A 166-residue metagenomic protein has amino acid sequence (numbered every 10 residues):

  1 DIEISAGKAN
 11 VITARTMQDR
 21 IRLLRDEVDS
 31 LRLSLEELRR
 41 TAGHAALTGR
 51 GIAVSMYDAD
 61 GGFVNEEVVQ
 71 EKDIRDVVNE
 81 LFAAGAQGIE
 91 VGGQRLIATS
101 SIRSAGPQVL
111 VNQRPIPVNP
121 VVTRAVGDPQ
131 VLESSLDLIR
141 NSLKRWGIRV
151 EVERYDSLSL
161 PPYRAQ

Functional and structural regions predicted by a protein language model:
D1-S55: Juxtamembrane "stalk/linker" segments
L47-G51, S55-Q166: Membrane-proximal structural modules of membrane-associated proteins and complexes
